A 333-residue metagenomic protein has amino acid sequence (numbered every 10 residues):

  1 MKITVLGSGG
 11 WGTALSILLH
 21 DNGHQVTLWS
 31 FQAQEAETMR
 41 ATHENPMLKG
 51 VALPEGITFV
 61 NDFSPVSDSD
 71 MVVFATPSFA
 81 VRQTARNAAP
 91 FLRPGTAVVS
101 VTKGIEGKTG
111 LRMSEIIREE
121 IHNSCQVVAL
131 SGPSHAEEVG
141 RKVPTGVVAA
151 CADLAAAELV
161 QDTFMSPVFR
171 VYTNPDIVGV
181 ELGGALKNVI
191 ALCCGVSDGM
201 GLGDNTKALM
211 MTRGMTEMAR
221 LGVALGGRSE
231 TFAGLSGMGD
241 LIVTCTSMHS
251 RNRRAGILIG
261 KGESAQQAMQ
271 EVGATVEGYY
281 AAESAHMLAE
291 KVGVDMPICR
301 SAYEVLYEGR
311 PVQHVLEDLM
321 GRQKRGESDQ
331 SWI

Functional and structural regions predicted by a protein language model:
M1-A52, V60-N61, N87: NAD(P)+-binding Rossmann beta1-loop-alpha1 motif at the extreme N-terminus of oxidoreductases
I3, V26, C125-V127, V171: Hydrophobic anchor at the start of a short beta-strand that flanks the dinucleotide cofactor-binding loop
L6, A14, Q34, T76-F79 (+16 more regions): Conserved active-site and cofactor/substrate-binding residues in soluble primary-metabolism enzymes
L53, F59-V60, S64-P144, V160: Rossmann-like NAD(P)(H) cofactor-binding subdomain of soluble oxidoreductases
A80, F91, E120-S124, P144-T231: Internal alpha-helical scaffold of NAD(P)-dependent oxidoreductase catalytic cores
C194-D198, V223-A233, G239-I333: NAD(P)-dependent Rossmann-like dehydrogenase/reductase catalytic/cofactor-binding core
